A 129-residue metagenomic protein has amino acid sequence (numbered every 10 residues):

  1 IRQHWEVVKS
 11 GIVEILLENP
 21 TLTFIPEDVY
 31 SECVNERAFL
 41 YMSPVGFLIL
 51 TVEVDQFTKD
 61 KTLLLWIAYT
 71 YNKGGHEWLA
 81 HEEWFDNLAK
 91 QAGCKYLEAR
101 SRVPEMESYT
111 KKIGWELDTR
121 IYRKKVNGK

Functional and structural regions predicted by a protein language model:
I1-F24: Short amphipathic alpha-helix that is part of the acyltransferase structural core
E18-F39: Active-site rim helix/loop that mediates acceptor-substrate recognition in acyltransferases
N35-G74: Conserved donor-binding loop and adjoining core beta-sheet/short helix segment in diverse acyl/aminoacyl transferases
A38, G114-W115: Short glycine-aromatic motifs
S43-G46, G93, E116-D118: Short glycine/proline-enriched coil/turn segments at helix->beta-strand junctions
T58-I113: Acyl-donor binding region in acyl/amide transferases
E116-N127: Conserved catalytic-core motifs of GNAT/GCN5-like acyltransferases
